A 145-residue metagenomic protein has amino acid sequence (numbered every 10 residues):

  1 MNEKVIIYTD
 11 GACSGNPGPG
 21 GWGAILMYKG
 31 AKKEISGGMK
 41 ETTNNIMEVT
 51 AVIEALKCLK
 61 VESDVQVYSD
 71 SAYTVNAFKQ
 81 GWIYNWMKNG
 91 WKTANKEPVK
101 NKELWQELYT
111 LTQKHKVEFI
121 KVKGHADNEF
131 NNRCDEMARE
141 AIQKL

Functional and structural regions predicted by a protein language model:
M1-I46, T50, K57-S63, F78 (+1 more regions): RNase H-like nuclease fold core
A12-P19, E54-R133, M137, I142: RNase H catalytic domain
